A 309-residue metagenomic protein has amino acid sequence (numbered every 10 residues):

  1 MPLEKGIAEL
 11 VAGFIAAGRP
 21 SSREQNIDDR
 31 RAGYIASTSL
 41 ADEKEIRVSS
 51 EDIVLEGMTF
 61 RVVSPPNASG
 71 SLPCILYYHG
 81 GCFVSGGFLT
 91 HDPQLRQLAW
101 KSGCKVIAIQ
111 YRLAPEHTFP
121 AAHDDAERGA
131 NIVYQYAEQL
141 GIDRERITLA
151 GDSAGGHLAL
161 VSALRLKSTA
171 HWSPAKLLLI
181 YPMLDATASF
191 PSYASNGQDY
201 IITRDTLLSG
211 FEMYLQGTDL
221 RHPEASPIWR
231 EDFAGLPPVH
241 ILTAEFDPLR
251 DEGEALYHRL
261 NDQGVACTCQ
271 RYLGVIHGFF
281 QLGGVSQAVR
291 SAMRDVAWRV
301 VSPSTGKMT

Functional and structural regions predicted by a protein language model:
M1-P65, T305-T309: A glycine/proline-hinged amphipathic helix-loop "lid/cap" segment that gates access to hydrophobic ligand pockets
S71-G81: Short beta-strand element of the alpha/beta-hydrolase
L89-I107: Short amphipathic alpha-helix adjacent to the substrate-entry channel of hydrolases
Y134-L149: Gly/Ser-rich "nucleophile elbow"/oxyanion-hole loop immediately N-terminal to the catalytic nucleophile in hydrolases
G151, G155, A159: Gly/Ala-rich beta-loop-alpha elbow adjacent to hydrolase catalytic centers
L164-D219: Hydrolase active-site cap/lid region
I241-T243: Short beta-strand/loop motif that positions the catalytic acidic residue of the alpha/beta-hydrolase fold
V285-T309: Catalytic active-site module of serine/aspartate enzymes centered on a nucleophile-bearing elbow/loop
